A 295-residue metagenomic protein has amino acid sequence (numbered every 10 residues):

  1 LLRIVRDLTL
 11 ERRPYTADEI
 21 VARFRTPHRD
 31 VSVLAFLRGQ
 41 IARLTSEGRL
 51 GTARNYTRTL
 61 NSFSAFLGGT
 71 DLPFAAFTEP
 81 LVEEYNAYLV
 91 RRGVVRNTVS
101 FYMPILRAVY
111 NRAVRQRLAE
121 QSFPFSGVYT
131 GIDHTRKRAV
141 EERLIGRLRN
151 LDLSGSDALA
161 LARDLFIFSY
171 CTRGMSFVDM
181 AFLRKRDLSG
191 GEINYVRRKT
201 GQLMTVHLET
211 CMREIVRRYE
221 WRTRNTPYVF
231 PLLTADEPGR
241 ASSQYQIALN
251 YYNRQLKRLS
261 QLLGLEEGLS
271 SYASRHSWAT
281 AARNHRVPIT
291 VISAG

Functional and structural regions predicted by a protein language model:
L10-R92: Basic/aromatic-enriched alpha-helical hairpins
S62-A65, A75, E83, R91-P124 (+1 more regions): N-terminal DNA-binding recognition helix of tyrosine site-specific recombinases/integrases
N111-E120, S169-G190, T290: Short, charged phosphate-coordinating catalytic segments
A119, G131-N150, Q202-E209, R224-V229: DNA breakage-rejoining catalytic core of tyrosine-based enzymes
F123-F177, A181: Basic, Lys/Arg- and aromatic-enriched nucleic-acid-binding interface segment
G127, F182-R218: Conserved tyrosine-mediated DNA breakage-rejoining catalytic core shared by Y-recombinases
I145-G146, E209-E266: Active-site/catalytic core of tyrosine-dependent DNA strand-transfer enzymes
G155-D157, N225, Q244, N253-A294: Short, basic (Lys/Arg/His-rich) helix/loop patches that form interaction surfaces in the mid-to-C-terminal regions
